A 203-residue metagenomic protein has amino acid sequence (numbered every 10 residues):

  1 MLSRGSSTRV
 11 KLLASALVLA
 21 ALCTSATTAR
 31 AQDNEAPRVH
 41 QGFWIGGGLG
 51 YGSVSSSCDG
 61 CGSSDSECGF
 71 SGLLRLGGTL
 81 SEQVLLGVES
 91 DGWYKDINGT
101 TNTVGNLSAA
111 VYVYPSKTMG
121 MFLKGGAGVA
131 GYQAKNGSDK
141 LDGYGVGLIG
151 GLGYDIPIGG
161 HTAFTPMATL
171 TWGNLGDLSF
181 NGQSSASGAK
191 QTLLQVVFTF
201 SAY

Functional and structural regions predicted by a protein language model:
M1-V39: Cleavable N-terminal export/targeting peptides
L2-R4, C61-G62, I156-I158, W172: Short, aromatic- and cysteine-enriched interfacial helices/patches that mediate contacts at lipid membranes
L17, C23, P37-V39, G78 (+3 more regions): A generic structural signal for short, solvent-exposed coil/turn residues that cap or connect secondary-structure
L19, S138, L175-D177: Intrinsically disordered, low-complexity regions
Q32-N34, Y51-S55, F70-A168, W172 (+1 more regions): Gram-negative (and chloroplast) outer-membrane scaffold detector with strong preference for beta-barrel transmembrane
D33-C68, G173-D177, N181-Y203: Outer-membrane pore/translocation modules
